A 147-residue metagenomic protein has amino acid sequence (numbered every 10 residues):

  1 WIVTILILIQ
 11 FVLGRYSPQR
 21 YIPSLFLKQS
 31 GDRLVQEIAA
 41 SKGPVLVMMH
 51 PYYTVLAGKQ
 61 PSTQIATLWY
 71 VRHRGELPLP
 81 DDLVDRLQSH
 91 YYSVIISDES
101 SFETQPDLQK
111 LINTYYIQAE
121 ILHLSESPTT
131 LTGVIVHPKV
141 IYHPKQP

Functional and structural regions predicted by a protein language model:
W1-I5: Membrane-interfacial entry segments at the cytosolic side of transmembrane helices
L6-Q146: Extracytoplasmic
